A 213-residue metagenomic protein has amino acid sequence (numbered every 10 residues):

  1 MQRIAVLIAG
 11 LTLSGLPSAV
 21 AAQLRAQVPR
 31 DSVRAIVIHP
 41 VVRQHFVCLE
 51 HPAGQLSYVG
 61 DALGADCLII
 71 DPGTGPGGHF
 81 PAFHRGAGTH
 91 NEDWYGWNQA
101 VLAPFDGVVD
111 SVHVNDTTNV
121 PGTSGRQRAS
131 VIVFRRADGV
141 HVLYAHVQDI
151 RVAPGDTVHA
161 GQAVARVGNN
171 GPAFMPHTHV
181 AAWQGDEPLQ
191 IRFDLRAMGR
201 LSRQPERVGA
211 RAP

Functional and structural regions predicted by a protein language model:
M1-I4: Positively charged n-region of N-terminal signal peptides that target proteins for export
V6-G15: Bacterial N-terminal signal peptides
A21-R128: Surface-exposed, glycine-biased beta-strand/turn segments
L24-H39, Q44-L56, I150-Q162, A181-P213: Acidic, glycine-rich catalytic/binding loops that coordinate metals and/or anionic ligands
Y95, L102, D138-G161: Short histidine-centered loop motifs in beta-beta connectors
D106, V112, I150, V167-N170: Residue-level recognition of beta-strand microenvironments
T123-S130, T178-P188: Short, compositionally biased
H159-P172: Short hydrophobic beta/alpha edge segments that flank linear recognition/processing sites
